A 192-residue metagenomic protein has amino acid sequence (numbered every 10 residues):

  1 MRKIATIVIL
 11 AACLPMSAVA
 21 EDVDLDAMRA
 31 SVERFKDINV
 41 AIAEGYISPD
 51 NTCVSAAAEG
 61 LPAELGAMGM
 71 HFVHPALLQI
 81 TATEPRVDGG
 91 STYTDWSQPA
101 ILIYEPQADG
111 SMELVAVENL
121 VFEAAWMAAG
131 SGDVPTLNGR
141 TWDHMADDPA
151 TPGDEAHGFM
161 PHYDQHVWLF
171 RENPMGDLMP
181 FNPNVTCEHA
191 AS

Functional and structural regions predicted by a protein language model:
M1-I4: Positively charged n-region of N-terminal signal peptides that target proteins for export
I7-P15: Bacterial N-terminal signal peptides
M16-A20: Sec/Tat signal peptide C-region and signal peptidase I cleavage site
E21-S192: Primary mode marks residue(s) on the alpha4-beta5-alpha5 output face of response regulator receiver
